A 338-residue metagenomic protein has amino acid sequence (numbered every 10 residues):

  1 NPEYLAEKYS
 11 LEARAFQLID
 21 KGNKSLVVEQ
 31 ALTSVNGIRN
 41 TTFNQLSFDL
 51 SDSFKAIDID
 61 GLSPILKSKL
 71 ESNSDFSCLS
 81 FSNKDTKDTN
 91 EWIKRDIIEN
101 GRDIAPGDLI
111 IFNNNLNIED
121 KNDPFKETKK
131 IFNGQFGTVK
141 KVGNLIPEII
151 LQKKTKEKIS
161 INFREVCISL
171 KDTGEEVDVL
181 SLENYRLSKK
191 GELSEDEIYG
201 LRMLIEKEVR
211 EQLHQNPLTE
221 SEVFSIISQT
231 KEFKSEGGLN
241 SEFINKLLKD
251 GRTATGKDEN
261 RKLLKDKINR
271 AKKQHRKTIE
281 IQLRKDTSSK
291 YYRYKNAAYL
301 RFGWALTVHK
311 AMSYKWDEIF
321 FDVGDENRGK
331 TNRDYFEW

Functional and structural regions predicted by a protein language model:
N1-Q212, T219: Conserved helicase motor core of P-loop NTPases
I150-W338: C-terminal accessory regions
